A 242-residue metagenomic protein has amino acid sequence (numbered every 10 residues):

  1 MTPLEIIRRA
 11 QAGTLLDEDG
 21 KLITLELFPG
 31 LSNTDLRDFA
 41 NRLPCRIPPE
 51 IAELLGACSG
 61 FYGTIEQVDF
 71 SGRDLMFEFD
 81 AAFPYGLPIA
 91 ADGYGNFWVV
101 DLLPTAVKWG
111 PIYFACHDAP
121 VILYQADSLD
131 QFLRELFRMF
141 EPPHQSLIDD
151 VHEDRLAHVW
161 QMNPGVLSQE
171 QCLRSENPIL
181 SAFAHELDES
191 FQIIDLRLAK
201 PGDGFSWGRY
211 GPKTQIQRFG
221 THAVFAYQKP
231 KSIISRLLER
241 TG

Functional and structural regions predicted by a protein language model:
M1-V107, Q161-G242: A surface-exposed partner-binding patch
I65-Q67, H117, D127, V151-H152: Short, charged/polar low-complexity linear motifs in solvent-exposed/disordered segments
G110-L147: Compact, glycine/acidic-enriched structural inserts
L136-P178: Extended, acidic-biased charged interface segments
